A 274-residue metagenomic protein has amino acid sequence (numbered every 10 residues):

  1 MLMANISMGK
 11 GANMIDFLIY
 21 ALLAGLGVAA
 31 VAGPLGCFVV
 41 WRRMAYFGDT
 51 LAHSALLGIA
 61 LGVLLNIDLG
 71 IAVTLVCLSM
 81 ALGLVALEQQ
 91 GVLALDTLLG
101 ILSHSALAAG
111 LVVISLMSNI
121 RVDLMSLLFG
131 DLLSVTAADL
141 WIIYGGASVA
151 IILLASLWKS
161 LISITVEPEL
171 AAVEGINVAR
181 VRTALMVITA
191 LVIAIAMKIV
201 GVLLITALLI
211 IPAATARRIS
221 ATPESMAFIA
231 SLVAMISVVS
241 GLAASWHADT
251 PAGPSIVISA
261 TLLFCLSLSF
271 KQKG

Functional and structural regions predicted by a protein language model:
L2-A30: Membrane-interfacial amphipathic/re-entrant helices at transmembrane-helix boundaries
L18-Y20, Q89-G91, L98-K159, V187: Transmembrane helix-bundle core of multi-pass membrane transporters and related energy-transducing complexes
A21, L69-C77, D96, G100 (+3 more regions): Loop-to-transmembrane alpha-helix initiation sites
A24-A32, S54, G58, G62 (+19 more regions): Alpha-helical transmembrane segments in multi-pass membrane proteins
C37-I120, A216-F228, S245-A248, K271-K273: Short loop segments and helix-boundary regions at transmembrane helix junctions of multi-pass inner-membrane proteins
L140-L209: Helix-loop-helix "hairpin" substructures at the membrane interface of multi-pass membrane proteins
K159-S160, S269-G274: Membrane-interface capping segments at transmembrane-helix boundaries
I205-P254: Transmembrane alpha-helical segments in multi-pass inner-membrane proteins
